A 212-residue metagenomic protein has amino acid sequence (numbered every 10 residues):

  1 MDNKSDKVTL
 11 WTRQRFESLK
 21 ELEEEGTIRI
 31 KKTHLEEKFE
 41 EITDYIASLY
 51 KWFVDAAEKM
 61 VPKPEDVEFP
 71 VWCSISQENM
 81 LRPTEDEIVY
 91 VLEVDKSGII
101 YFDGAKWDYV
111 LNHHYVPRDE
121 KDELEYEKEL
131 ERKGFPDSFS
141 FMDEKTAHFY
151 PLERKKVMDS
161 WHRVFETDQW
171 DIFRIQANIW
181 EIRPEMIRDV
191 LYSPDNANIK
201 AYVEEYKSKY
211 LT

Functional and structural regions predicted by a protein language model:
D2-D44, V67-F69, M80-I88, V94-T212: Conserved NAD+-utilizing ADP-ribose enzyme module
E40-D66: Short alpha-helix boundary/capping and kink motifs at helix termini
S76: Divalent-cation-assisted or electrostatically stabilized phosphate/pyrophosphate-binding catalytic cores
